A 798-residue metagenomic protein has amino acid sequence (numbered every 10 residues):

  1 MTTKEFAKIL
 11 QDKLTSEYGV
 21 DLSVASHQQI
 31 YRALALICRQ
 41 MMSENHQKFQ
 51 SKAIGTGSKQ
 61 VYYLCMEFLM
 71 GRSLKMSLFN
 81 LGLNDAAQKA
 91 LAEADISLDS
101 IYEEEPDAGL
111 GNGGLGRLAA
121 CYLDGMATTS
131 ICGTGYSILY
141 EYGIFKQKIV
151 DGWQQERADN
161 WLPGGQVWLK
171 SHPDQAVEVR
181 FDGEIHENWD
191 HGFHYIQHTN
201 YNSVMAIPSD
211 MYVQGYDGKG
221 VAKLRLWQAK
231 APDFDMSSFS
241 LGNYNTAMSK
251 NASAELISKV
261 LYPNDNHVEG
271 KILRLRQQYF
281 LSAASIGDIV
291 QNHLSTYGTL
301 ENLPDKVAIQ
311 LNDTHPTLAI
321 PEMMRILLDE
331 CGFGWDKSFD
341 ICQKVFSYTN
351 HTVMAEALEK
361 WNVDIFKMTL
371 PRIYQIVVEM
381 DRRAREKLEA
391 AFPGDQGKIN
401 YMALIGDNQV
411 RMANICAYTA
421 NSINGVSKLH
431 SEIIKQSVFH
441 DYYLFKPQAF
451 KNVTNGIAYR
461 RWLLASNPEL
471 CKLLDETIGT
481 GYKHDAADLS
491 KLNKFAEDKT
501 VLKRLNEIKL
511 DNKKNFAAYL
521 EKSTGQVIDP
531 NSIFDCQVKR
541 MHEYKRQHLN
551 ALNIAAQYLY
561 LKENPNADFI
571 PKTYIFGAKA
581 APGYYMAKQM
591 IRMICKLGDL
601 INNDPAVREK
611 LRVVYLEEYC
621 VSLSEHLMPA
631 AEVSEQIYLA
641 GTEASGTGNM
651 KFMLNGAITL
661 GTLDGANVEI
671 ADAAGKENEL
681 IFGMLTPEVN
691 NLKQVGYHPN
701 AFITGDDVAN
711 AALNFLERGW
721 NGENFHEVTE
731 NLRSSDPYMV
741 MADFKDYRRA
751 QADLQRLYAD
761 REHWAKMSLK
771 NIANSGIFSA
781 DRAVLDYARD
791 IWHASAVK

Functional and structural regions predicted by a protein language model:
M1-K798: A conserved ligand/cofactor-binding region detector
